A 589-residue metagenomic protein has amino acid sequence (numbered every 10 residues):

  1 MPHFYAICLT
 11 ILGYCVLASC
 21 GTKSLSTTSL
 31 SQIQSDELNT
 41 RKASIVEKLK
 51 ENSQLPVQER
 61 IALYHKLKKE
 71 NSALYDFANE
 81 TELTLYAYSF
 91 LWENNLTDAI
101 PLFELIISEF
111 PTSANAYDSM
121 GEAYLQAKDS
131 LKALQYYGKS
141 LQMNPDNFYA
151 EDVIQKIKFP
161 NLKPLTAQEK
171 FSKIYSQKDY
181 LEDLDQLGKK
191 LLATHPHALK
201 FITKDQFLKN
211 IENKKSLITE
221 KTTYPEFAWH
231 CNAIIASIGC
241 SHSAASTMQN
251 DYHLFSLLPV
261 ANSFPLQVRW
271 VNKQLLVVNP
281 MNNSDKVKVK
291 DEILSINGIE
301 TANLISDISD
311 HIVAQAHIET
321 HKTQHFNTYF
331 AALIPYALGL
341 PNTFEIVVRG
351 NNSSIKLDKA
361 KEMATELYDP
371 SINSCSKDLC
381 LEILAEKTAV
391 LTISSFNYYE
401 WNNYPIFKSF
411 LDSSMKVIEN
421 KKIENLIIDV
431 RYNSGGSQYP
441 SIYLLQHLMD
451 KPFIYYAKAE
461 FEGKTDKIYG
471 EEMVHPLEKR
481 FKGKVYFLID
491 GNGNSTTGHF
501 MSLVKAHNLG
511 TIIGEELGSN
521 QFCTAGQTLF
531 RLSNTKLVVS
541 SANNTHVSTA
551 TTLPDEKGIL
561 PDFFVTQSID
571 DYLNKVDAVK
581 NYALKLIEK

Functional and structural regions predicted by a protein language model:
A18-S19: C-terminal motif of bacterial Sec signal peptides marking the signal peptidase cleavage site
E47-A123: Alpha-helical adaptor scaffolds
I106, K139-S140: Canonical positions in the second alpha-helix
F159-N425, Y432-S434, I454-Y456, G526-R531 (+1 more regions): Flexible, low-complexity junctional segments that flank or bridge functional domains
G435-K484, L488, N492, G526-R531 (+3 more regions): Gly/Ser/Thr-rich loop/hinge elements
